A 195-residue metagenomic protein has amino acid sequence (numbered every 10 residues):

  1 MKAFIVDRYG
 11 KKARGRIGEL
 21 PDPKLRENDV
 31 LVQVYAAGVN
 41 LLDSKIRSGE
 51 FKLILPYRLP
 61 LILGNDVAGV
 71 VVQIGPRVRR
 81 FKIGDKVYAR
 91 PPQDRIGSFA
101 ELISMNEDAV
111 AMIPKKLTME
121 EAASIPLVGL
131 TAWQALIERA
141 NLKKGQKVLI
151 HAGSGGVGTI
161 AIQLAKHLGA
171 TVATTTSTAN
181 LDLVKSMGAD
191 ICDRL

Functional and structural regions predicted by a protein language model:
M1, G18, D85, A100-E101 (+2 more regions): Extracytoplasmic/periplasmic beta-strand context in beta-sandwich domains, especially the cupredoxin/COX2 CuA-binding
K11-I17, F51-L53, L130-T131, A135: Short gly/ser/thr-rich secondary-structure transition/capping motifs
G15-D22, A68-V70, L102-S104, V110: Conserved hydrophobic/aromatic beta-strand scaffold that supports enzyme active sites
P21-V39, F51-D94: Glycine-rich beta-strand-centered segment in the early N-terminal region that forms part of a ligand/cofactor-binding
L42-S48: Cytochrome P450 core scaffold surrounding the K-helix E-X-X-R motif and the conserved "meander" helix-loop region
P56, R80, A89-A152: NAD(P)H dinucleotide-binding glycine-rich loop of Rossmann-like/cofactor-binding domains, especially the beta1-alpha1
I83, A123-R194: Mid-domain Rossmann-like dinucleotide-binding core that forms the NAD(H)/NADP(H) cofactor-binding site
